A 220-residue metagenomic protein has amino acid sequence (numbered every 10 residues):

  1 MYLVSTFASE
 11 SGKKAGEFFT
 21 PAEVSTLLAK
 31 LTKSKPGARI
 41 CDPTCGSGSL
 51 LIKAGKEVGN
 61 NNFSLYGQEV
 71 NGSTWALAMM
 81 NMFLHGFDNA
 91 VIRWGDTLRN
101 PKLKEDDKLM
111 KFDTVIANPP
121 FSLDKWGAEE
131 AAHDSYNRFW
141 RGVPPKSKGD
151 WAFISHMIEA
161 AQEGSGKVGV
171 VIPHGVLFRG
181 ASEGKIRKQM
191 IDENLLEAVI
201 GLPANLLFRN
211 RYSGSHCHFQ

Functional and structural regions predicted by a protein language model:
M1-A8: Long recognition/docking surfaces used for binding and targeting
K14-A117, S122-W140, W151-A152, I172-G175 (+1 more regions): Conserved S-adenosyl-L-methionine
N137-A161: Glycine-rich S-adenosyl-L-methionine
A161-V168: Short glycine-dipeptide loop
A181, R209-Y212: Short glycine/proline-enriched turns and hinge-like loops at secondary-structure junctions
L202-L207: Short, solvent-exposed loop/turn elements at beta->coil junctions and helix N-caps that rim active or binding pockets
G214-Q220: Conserved beta strand-loop-helix elements of the APE1-like EEP
